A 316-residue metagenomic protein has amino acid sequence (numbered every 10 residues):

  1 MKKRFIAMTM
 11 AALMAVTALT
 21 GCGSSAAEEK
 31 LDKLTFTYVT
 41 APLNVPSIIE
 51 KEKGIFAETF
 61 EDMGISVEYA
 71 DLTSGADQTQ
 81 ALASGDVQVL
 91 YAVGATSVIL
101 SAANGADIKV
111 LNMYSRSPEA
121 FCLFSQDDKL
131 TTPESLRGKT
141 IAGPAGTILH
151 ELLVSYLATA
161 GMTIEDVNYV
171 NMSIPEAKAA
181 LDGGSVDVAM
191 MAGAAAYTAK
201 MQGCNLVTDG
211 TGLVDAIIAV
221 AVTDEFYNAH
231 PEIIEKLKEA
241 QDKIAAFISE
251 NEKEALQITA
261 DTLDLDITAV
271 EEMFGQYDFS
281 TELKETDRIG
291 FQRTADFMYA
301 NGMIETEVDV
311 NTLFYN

Functional and structural regions predicted by a protein language model:
M1-L34: Short, low-complexity disordered leader/linker segments with a strong preference for bacterial N-terminal type II
L34-E52, G146: Extracytoplasmic "Venus flytrap"
N44-E50, A70-D107, E119-P133, E151 (+3 more regions): Pocket-flanking alpha-helical
I49-I65, H150-Y169, K200-M201, Q257: Ligand-binding cleft/hinge of the Venus flytrap
T96, Y169-V170, P175-T259: Pocket-lining segment of extracytoplasmic ligand-binding domains
S125-T140, N228-E232: Flexible hinge/capping segments at coil-to-helix
N228-M303: Secondary-structure end/capping motifs
D296-N316: Conserved C-terminal helix/tail region of periplasmic/extracytoplasmic solute-binding proteins
